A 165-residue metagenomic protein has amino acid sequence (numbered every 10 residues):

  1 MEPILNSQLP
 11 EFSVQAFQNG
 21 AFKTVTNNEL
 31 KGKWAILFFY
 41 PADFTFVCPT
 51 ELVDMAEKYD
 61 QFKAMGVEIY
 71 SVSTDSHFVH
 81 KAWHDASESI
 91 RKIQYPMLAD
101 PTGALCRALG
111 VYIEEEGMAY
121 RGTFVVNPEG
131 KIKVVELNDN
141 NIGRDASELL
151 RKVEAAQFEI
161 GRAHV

Functional and structural regions predicted by a protein language model:
M1-R162: Chalcogenol-based redox active-site neighborhoods
